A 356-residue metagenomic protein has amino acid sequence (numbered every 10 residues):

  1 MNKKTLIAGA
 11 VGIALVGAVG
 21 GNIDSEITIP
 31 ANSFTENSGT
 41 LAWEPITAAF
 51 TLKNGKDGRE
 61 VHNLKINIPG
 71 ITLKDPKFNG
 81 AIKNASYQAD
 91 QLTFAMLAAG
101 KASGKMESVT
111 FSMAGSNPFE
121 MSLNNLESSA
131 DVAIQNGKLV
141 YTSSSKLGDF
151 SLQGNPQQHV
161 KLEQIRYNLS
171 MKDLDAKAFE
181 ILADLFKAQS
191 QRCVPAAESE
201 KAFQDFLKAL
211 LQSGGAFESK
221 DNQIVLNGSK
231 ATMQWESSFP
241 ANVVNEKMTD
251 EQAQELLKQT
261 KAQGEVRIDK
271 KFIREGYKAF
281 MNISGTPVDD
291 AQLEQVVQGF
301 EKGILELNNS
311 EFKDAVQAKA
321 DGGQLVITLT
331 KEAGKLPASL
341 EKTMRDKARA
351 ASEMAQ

Functional and structural regions predicted by a protein language model:
M1, A14-Q356: Glycine-rich, small/hydroxylated-residue low-complexity segments
N2-A8: Bacterial Sec-dependent N-terminal signal peptides
